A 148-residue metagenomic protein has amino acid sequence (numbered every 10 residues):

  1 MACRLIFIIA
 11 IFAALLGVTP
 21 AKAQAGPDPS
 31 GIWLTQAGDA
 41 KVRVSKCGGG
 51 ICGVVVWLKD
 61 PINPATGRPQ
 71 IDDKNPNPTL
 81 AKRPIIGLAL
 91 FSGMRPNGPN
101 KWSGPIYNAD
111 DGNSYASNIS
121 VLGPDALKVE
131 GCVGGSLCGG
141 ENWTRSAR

Functional and structural regions predicted by a protein language model:
M1-L5: Positively charged n-region of N-terminal signal peptides that target proteins for export
I6-G17: Bacterial N-terminal signal peptides
T19-Q24: Sec/Tat signal peptide C-region and signal peptidase I cleavage site
P29-S30, Q36-Y115: Central antiparallel beta-sheet cores of small beta-barrel/beta-sandwich binding domains
C47, L122-G123: Structural motif
G98, G123-D125: Residue-level recognition of beta-strand termini and adjacent short loop/turns
D111, A116-I119, L127-G140: Short, exposed beta-strand-loop hairpins at the edges of beta-sheets in extracellular/periplasmic proteins
